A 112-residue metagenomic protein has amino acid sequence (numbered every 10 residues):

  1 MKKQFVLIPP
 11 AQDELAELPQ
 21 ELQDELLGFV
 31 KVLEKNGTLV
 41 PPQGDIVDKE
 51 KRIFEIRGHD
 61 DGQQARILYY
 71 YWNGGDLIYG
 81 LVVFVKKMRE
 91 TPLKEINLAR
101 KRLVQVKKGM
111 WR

Functional and structural regions predicted by a protein language model:
M1-Q64, N73-I78, V85-R112: Basic, Lys/Arg-enriched alpha-helical interface segments
